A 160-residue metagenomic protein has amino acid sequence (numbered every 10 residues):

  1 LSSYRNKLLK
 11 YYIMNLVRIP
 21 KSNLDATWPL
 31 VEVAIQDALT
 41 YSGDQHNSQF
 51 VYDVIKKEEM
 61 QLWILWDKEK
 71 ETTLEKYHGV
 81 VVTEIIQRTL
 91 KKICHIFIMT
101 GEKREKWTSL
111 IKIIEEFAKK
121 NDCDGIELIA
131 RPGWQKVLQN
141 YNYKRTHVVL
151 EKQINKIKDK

Functional and structural regions predicted by a protein language model:
L1-S3, L8, D53-I55: Low-complexity, intrinsically disordered short segments enriched for Gly/Pro and polybasic residues
Y4-H46: Short amphipathic alpha-helix that is part of the acyltransferase structural core
L30-D37, D44-H46, H78, R88-I98 (+2 more regions): Long, low-complexity, intrinsically disordered polar/charged segments
T40-L62: Active-site rim helix/loop that mediates acceptor-substrate recognition in acyltransferases
I55-E58, E75, K119-K120: Flexible, charged surface loops at secondary-structure boundaries
E59-R104: Conserved donor-binding loop and adjoining core beta-sheet/short helix segment in diverse acyl/aminoacyl transferases
T89-Y141: Acyl-donor binding region in acyl/amide transferases
L128-P132, K136-K160: Active-site/acyl-donor-binding loops of N-acyltransferases
